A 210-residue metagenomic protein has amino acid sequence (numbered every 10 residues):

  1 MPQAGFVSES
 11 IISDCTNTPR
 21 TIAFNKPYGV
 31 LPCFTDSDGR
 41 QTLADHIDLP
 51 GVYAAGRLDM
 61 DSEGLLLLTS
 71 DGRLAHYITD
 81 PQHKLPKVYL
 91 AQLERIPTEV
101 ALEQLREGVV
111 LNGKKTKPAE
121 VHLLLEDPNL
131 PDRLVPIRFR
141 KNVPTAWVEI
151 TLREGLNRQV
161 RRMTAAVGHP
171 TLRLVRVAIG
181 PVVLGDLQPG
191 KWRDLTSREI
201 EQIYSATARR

Functional and structural regions predicted by a protein language model:
P2-R210: RNA pseudouridine synthases
